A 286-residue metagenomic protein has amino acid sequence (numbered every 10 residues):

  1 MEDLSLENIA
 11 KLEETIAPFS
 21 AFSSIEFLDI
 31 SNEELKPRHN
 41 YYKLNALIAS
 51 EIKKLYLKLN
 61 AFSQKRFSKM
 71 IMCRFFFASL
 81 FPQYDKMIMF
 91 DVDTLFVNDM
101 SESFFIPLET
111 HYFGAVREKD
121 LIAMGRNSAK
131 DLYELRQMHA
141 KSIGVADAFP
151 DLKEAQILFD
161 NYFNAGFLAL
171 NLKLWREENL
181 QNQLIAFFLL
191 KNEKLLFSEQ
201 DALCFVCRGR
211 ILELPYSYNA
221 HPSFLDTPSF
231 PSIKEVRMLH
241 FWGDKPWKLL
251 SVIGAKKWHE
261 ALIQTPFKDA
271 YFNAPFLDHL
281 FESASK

Functional and structural regions predicted by a protein language model:
M1-K286: Glycosyltransferase catalytic domains, chiefly GT-A lineage
